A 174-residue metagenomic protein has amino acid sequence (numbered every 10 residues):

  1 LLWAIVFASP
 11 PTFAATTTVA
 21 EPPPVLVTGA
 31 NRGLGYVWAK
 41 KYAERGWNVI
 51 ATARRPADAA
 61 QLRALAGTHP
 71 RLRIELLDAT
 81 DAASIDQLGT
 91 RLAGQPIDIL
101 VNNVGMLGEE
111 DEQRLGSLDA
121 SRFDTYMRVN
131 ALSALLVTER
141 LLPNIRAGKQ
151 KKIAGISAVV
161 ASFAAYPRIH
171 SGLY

Functional and structural regions predicted by a protein language model:
P24-V27, L100-V101: Conserved hydrophobic beta-strands of the Rossmann-like cofactor-binding core in SDR/related NAD(P)H-dependent
N31: Conserved glycine-rich cofactor-binding loop
R45-Q61: Conserved glycine-rich Rossmann-like NAD(P)H-binding loop of the short-chain dehydrogenase/reductase
A66-A83: Rossmann-fold cofactor-recognition segment
A79-Q95: Conserved Rossmann-fold cofactor-binding substructure of NAD(P)-dependent oxidoreductases
M106-L107, R114-M127, R146-Y174: Catalytic loop of short-chain dehydrogenase/reductase
T138-E139: A short, exposed helix-loop element centered on a Lys and neighboring polar residues
